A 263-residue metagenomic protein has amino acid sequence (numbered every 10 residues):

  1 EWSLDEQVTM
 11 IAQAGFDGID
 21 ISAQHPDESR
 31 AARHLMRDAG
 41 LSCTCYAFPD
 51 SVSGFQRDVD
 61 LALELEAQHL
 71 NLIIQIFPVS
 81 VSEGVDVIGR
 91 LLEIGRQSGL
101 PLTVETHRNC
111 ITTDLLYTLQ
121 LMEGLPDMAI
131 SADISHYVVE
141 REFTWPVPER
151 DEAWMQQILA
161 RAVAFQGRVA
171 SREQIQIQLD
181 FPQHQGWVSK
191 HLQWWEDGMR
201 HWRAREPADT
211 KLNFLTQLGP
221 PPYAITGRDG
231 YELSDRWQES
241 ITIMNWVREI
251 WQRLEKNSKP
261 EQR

Functional and structural regions predicted by a protein language model:
E1, S22-Q24, Y46-D50, Q75-F77 (+4 more regions): Active-site beta-loop-alpha junctions enriched in small/polar residues
E1-L63, A67-Q68, I241, N245-R263: N-terminal pre-domain/capping segments
Q7-T9, S29-R33, F55-D60, V85-L92 (+4 more regions): Generic structural signal for well-ordered alpha-helices, preferentially at hydrophobic/aromatic core positions
I19-I21, L41-A47, L70-L72, L102-V104 (+3 more regions): Hydrophobic faces of well-ordered beta-strands that scaffold small-molecule active sites in alpha/beta enzyme cores
S42-I130, V139: Active-site acidic/histidine proton-transfer and metal-coordination neighborhood in alpha/beta enzyme cores
Q97-P182: Acidic/histidine-rich catalytic cores of soluble enzymes
M122, F181-R200, P222-I241: Short, electropositive alpha-helical surface patch
R150-A153, W187-K211: A short, acidic, amphipathic alpha-helical segment used as a generic capping/interface helix at domain edges
